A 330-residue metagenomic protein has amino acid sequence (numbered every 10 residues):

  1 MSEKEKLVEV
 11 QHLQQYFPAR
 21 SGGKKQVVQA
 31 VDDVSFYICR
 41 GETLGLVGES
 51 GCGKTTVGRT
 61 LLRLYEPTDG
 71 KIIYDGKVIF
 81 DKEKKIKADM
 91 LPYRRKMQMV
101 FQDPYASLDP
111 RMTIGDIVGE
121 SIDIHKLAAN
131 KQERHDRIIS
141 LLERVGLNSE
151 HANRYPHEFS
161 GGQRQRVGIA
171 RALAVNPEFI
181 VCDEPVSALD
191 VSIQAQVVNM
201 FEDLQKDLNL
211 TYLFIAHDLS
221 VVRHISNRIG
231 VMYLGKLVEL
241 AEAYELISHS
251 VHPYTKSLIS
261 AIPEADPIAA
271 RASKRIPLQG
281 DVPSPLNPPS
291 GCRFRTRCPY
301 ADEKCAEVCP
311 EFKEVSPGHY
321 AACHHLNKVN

Functional and structural regions predicted by a protein language model:
E3-K6, R20, K24, E242-N330: Charged, flexible cofactor/metal-binding loops and thiol motifs
G23-K25, I79-Q98, I124, K131 (+2 more regions): ABC ATPase NBD coupling module
E49, P185-L189, I193-R271: P-loop NTP-binding/switch modules centered on Walker-like glycine-rich loops
G70-D81: Conserved ABC transporter NBD signature motif
V78-F80, Q132-E150, I259-S260: Conserved ABC ATPase "signature" region
Y155-F159, Q163: Conserved ABC ATPase signature
A174-E178: A short, proline-enriched helix->beta-strand linker immediately N-terminal to the Walker B motif in ABC-type P-loop
